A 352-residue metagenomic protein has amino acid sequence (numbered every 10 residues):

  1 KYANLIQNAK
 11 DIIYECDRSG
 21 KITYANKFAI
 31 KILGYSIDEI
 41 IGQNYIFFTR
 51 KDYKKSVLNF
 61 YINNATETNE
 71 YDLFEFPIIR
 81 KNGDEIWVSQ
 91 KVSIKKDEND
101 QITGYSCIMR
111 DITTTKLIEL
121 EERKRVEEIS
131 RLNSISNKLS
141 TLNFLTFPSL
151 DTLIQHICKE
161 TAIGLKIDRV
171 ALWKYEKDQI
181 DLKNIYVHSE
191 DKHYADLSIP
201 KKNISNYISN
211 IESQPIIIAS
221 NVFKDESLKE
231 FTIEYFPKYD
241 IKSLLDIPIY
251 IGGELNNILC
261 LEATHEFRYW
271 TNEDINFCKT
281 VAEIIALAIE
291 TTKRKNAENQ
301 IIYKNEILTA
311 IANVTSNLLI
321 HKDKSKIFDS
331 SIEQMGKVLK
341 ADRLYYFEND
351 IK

Functional and structural regions predicted by a protein language model:
K1, K116-S134, K293-E306: Sensory-domain boundary/capping and coupling elements
A3-Q7: Primarily the dimerization/phosphotransfer
N8-K10, Y14-C107, K138-T291, T315-K352: PAS/LOV-family and closely related PAS-like sensory domains
A9, R110-I112, Q300-I301: Compositionally biased, low-complexity segments enriched in small residues
E98, I112-I118, F267-R268, A288 (+2 more regions): Sensory-module boundary signal marking interfaces of small helical input modules and downstream signaling cores
K124-E128, T146-D151, Q300-I307, I320-S325: Membrane-proximal amphipathic alpha-helices that sit immediately adjacent to an N-terminal transmembrane/signal-anchor
N133-S136, A312: Hydrophobic heptad positions in the DHp
